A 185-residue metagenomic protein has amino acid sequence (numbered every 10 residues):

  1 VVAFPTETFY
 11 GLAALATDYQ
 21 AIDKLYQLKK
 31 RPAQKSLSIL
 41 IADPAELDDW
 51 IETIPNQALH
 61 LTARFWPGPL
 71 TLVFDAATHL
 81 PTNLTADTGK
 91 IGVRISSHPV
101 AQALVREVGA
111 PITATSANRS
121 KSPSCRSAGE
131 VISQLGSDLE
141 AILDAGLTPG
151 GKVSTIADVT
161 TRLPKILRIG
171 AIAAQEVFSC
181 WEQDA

Functional and structural regions predicted by a protein language model:
V1-A185: Active-site-adjacent structural elements in enzyme catalytic cores
